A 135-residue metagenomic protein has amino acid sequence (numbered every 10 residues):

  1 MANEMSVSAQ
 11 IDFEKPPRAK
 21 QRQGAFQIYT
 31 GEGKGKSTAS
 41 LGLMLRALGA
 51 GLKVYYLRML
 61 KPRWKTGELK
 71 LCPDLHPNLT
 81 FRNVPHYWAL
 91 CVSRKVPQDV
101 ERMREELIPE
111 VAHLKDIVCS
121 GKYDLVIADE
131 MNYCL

Functional and structural regions predicted by a protein language model:
M1-F26: Extreme N-terminal, non-catalytic leader segments that precede Walker-type/kinase nucleotide-binding cores
F13-P16, E110-C119, Y123: Short, charged beta->alpha transition segments
R18-A19, L71-P73, Y123: Short secondary-structure boundary/capping segments
G24-I117: Conserved P-loop
I28, L125-I127: Structural motif
K53, K122-L125: Loop/turn-to-beta-strand initiation segments
D129-M131: Walker B catalytic acidic pair
Y133-L135: Conserved ATPase-coupling elements of RecA-like P-loop NTPase cores
